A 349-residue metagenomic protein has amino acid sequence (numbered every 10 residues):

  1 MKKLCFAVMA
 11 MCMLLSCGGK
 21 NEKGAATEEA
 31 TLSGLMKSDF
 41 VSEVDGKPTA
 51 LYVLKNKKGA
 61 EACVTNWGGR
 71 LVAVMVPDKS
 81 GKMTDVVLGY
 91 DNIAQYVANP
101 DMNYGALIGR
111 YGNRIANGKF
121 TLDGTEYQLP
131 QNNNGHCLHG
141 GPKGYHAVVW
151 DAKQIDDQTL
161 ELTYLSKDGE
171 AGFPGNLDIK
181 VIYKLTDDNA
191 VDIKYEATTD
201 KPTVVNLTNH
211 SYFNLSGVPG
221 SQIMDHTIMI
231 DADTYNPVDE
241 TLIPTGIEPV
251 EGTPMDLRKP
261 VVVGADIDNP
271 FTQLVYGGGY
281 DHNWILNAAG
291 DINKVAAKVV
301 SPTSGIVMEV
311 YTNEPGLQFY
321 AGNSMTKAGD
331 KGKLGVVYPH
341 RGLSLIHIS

Functional and structural regions predicted by a protein language model:
M1-L4: Positively charged n-region of N-terminal signal peptides that target proteins for export
L15-S16: C-terminal motif of bacterial Sec signal peptides marking the signal peptidase cleavage site
T27-P48, K55-K57, E126-D188: Extended, loop-rich substrate-binding clefts of extracytoplasmic carbohydrate-active enzymes
F40-Y90, N117-Y127: Beta-strand-rich N-terminal accessory domains
K55, A60-W67, L165-G220: Acidic, contiguous internal or C-terminal segments within carbohydrate-active enzymes that form a structured patch used
K82-Y145, T227-I228, I243-E251, M255-L257: Active-site loop/turn microenvironments that scaffold catalytic and metal-binding pockets
G220-P302, V307: Active-site/ligand-binding surface loops and adjacent short beta/alpha elements that line catalytic pockets across
I346-I348: Conserved small/polar residues in nucleotide/adenosyl-binding loops
